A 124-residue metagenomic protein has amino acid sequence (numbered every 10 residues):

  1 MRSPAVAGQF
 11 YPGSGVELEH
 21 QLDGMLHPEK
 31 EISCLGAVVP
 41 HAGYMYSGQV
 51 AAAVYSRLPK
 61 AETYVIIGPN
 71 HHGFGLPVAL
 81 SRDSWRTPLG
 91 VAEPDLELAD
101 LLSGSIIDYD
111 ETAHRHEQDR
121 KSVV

Functional and structural regions predicted by a protein language model:
M1-S122: Active-site histidine-anchored catalytic micro-motif
